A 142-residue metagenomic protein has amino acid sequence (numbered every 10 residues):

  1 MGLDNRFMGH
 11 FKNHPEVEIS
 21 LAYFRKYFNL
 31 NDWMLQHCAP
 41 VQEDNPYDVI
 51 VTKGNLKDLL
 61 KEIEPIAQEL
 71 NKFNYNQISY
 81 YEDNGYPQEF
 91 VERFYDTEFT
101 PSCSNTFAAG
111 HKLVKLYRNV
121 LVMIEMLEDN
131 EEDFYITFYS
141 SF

Functional and structural regions predicted by a protein language model:
M1-F134, Y139-F142: Acidic (Asp/Glu-rich) sequence patches and key acidic residues that form negatively charged surfaces used
